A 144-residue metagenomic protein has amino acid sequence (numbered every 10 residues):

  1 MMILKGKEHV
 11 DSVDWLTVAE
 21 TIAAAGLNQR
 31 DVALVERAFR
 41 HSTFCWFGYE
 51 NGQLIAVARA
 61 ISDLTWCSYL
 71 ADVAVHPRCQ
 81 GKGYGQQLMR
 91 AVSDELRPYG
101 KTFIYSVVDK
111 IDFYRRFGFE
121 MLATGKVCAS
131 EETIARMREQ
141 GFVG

Functional and structural regions predicted by a protein language model:
M1-A33, G125-K126, A135-G144: Short amphipathic alpha-helix that is part of the acyltransferase structural core
V13, T65, D109-D112: Short alpha-helical
R30-A74: A conserved beta-strand-loop-helix scaffold within acyl/acetyltransferase catalytic domains
C79-L88: Conserved acetyl-CoA pyrophosphate-binding loop and the N-cap/start of the following alpha-helix in GNAT-like
A91: Active-site signature of alpha/beta-hydrolase-fold catalytic machinery across serine- and Asp/Cys-nucleophile hydrolases
K101-F103, V107-E131: Conserved active-site alpha-helix within GNAT-family acetyltransferase domains
